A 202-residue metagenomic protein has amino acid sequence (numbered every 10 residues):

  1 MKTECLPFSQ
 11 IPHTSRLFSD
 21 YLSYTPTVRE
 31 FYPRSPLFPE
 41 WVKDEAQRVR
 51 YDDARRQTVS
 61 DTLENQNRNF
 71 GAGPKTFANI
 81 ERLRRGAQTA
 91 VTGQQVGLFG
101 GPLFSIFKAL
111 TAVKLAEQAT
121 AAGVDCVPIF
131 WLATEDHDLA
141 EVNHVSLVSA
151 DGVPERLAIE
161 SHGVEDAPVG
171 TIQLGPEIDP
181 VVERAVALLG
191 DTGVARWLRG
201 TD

Functional and structural regions predicted by a protein language model:
M1-D202: N-terminal targeting/trafficking signals and adjacent low-complexity tails
